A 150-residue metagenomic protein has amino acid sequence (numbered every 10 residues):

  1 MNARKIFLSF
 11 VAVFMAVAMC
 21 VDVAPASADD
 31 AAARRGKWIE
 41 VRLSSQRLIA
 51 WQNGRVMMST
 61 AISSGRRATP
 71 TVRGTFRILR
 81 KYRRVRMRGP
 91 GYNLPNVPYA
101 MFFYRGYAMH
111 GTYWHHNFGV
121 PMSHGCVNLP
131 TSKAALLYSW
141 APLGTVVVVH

Functional and structural regions predicted by a protein language model:
M1-F10: Bacterial N-terminal signal peptides that target proteins for export
S9-A18: Bacterial N-terminal signal peptides
M19-T75: Cell wall/extracellular polymer interaction/catalysis modules
S27-W38, R66-T75, R80-H150: Exported/periplasmic cell-wall-interacting domains
